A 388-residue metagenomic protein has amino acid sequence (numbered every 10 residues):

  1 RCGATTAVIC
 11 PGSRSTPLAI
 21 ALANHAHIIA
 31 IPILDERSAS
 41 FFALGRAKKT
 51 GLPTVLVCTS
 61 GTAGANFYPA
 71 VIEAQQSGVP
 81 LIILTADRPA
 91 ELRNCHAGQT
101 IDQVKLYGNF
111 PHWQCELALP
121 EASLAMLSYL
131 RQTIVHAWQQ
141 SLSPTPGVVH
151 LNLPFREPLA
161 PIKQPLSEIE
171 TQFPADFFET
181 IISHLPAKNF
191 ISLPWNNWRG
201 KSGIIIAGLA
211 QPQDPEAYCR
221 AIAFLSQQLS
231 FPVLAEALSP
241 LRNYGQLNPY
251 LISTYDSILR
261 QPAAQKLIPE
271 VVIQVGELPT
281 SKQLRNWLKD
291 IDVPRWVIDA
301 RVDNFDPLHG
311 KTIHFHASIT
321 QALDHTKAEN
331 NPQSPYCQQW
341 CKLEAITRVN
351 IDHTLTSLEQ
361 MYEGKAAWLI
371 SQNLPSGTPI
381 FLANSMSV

Functional and structural regions predicted by a protein language model:
R1-A4, R46-G51, Q140-T145, I191-I204 (+2 more regions): Glycine-rich phosphate/diphosphate-binding loops that line cofactor/substrate pockets in enzymes
T16-E91, T280, V388: Thiamine diphosphate
I33, W113-L119, Y250-L259, T312-T326: Short acidic-hydrophobic, aromatic-tinged amphipathic segments that line or gate anion-handling sites
Q99-G147, A322-L323, A328, S334: Conserved thiamine diphosphate
H136, Q140-G200: Conformationally flexible catalytic loops at phosphate/diphosphate-handling active centers
A207-W296, N304: Glycine-rich, anion-gripping cofactor-binding loops and their flanking helix/strand elements in enzyme active sites
W287-V388: Phosphate/pyrophosphate-binding active-site segments
